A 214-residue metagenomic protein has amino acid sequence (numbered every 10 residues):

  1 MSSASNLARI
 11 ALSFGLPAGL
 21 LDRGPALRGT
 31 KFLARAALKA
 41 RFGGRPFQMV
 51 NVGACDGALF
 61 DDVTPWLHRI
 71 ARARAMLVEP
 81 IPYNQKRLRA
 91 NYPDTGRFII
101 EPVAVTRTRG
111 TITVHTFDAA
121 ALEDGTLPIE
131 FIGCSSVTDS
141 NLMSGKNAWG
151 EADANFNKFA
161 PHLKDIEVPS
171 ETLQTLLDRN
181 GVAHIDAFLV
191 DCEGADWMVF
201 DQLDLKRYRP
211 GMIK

Functional and structural regions predicted by a protein language model:
S2-K214: Phosphate/nucleotide-binding beta-alpha loop and adjacent structural elements of enzyme active sites
